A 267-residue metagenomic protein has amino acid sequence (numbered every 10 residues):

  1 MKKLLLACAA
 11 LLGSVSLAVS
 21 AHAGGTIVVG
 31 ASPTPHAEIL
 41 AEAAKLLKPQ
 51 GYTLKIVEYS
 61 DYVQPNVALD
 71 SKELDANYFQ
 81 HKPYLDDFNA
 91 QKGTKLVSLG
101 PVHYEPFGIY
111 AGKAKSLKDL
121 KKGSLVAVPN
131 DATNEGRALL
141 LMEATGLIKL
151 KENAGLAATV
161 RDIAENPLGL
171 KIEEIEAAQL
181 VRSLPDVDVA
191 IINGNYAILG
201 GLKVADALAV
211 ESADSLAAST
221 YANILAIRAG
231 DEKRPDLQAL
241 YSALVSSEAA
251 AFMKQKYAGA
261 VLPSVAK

Functional and structural regions predicted by a protein language model:
S20-V28, L47-P49, L117-G123: Immediate post-signal peptide segment of exported/extracytoplasmic ligand-binding proteins
G24-T34, Y52-E58, L125-V126: Short, well-ordered beta-strand elements
I56-V67, A154-R182: Short helix-initiation/N-cap motifs at beta->coil->alpha
E58-Y62, K72, N77-D86, V102-H103 (+3 more regions): Beta->alpha turn/N-cap motifs
D87-L99, A114, D186, I191 (+1 more regions): Ligand-binding "clamshell"
L99-I148: A conserved helix-loop-strand patch within extracytoplasmic ligand-binding domains of the periplasmic binding
P106-L117, Y221-R234: A bilobed periplasmic-binding-protein/Venus flytrap-type ligand-binding module shared by bacterial periplasmic
G136-E143, L244-S264: Periplasmic-binding protein-like
